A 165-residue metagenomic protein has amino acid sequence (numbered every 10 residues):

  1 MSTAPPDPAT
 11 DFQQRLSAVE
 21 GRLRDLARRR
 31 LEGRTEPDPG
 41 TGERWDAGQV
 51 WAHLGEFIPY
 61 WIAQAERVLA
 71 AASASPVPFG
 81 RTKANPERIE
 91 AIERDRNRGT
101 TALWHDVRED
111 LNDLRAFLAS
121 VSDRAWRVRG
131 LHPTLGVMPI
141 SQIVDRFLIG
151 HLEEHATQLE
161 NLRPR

Functional and structural regions predicted by a protein language model:
M1-F12, Y60-V107, P164-R165: Short, helix-capping/interhelical loops that line the mouth of catalytic, cofactor-, or ligand-binding pockets
L16-L23, A47-A65, N85, E90-E93 (+3 more regions): Alpha-helical transition-metal enzyme core signature, strongest for iron centers
G21-G48, A70-P76, S120-G136: Helix-loop segments that flank and shape redox-cofactor active sites
D46-A47, G99, P139-I140: Short, structural beta-strand-to-alpha-helix junction motif
L54-F57, A72, V121, P133 (+1 more regions): Alpha-helix boundary/capping residues
D95-G99, A125, V137: A general structural signal for short secondary-structure boundary/capping elements
R124-R127, E154-R165: Long amphipathic alpha-helical segments
T134-L148: Individual transmembrane alpha-helices with interfacial aromatic-anchor signatures
